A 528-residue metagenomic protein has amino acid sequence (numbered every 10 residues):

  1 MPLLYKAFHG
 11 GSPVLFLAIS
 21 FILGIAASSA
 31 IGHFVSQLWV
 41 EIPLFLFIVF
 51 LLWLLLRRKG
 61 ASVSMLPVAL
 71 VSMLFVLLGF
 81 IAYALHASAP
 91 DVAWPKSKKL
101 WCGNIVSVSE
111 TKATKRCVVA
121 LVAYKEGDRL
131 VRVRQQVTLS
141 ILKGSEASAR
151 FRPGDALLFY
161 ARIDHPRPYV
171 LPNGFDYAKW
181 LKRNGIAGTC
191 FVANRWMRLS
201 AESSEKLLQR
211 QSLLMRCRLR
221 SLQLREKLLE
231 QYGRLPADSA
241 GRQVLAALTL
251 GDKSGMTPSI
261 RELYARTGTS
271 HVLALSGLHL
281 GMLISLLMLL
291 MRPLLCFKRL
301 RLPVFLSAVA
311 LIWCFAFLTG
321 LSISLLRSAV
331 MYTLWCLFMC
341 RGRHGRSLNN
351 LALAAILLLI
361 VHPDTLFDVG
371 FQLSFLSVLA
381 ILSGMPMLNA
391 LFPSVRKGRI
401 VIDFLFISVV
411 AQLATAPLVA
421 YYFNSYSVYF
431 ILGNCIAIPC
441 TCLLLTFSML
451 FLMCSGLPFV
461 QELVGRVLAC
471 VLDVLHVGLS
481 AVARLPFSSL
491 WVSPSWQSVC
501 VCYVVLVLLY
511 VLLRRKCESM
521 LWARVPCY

Functional and structural regions predicted by a protein language model:
P2-A7, S64, M73-H271: Membrane-interface helix/helix-cap signal primarily in integral membrane proteins
P2-K96: Helix-loop-helix transmembrane hairpins and adjacent membrane-interface loops of multi-pass inner-membrane proteins
P2-P13, L17, F21, I31 (+1 more regions): C-terminal regulatory/interaction regions
F16, S20, V68, F75-L78 (+7 more regions): Small-residue packing motifs within transmembrane alpha-helices
G24, C190, D252, T257-F430 (+1 more regions): Hydrophobic alpha-helical transmembrane segments in multi-pass membrane proteins
S29-V40, A61-V63, V369, S427 (+2 more regions): Membrane-helix interface and helix-disruption motif detector
Q37-F47, L373-S374, N434-P439, S498-C500: Alpha-helical transmembrane segments of polytopic membrane proteins
L379-S488: Alpha-helical transmembrane segments of multi-pass integral membrane proteins
